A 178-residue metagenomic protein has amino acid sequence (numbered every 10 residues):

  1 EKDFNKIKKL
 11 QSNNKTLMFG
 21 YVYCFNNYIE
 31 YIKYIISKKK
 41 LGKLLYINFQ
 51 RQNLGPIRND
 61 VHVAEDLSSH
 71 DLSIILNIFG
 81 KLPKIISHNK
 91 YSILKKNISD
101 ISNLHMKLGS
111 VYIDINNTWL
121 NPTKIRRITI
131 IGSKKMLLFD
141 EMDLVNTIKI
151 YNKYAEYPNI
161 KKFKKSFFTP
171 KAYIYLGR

Functional and structural regions predicted by a protein language model:
E1, N26, K96, K124: Loop/helix-junction capping segments adjacent to catalytic residues or to phosphate/diphosphate-binding pockets
K2-N5, Q11, L41, N103 (+2 more regions): Short, intrinsically disordered, charge-balanced linker/junction segments flanking boundaries in proteins
K2-N59: A contiguous active-site-proximal alpha/beta segment in oxidoreductase catalytic domains
V22, K134-R178: C-terminal glycine/acidic-rich active-site capping loop/insertion
F25, I29, S68-L72, E141-M142 (+1 more regions): A structural signal for well-ordered alpha-helical scaffolds and beta->alpha junctions
L45-N48, S87, T129, K149: Residues embedded in well-ordered beta-strands within globular domains across many folds
Q52-T123, T129, M142-D143: Rossmann-like dinucleotide-binding domain that binds NAD(P)(H)
